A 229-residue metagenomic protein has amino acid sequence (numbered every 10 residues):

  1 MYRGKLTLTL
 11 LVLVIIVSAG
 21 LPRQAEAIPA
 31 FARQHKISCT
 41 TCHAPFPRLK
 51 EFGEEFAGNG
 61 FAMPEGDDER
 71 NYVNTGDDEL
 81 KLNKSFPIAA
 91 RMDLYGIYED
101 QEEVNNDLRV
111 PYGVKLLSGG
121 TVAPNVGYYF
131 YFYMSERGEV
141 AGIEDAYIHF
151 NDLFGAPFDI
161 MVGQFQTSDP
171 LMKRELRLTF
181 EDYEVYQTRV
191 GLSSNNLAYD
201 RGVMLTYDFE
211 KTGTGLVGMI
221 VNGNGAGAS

Functional and structural regions predicted by a protein language model:
M1-L10: Bacterial N-terminal signal peptides that target proteins for export
I15-Q24: C-terminal segment of classical bacterial N-terminal signal peptides
I28-S38: Sequence/structural segment immediately N-terminal to covalent heme-attachment motifs in c-type and related
K36-F46: The canonical Cys-X-X-Cys-His
P47-E51, N83-Y98, E102-G225: Outer membrane beta-barrel
F52-G66: Short cysteine/histidine-rich metal-coordination sites, predominantly Zn2+-binding motifs
G66-I88: Short Fe-S-cluster ligation motifs
A228-S229: Solvent-exposed loop segments that connect transmembrane elements
